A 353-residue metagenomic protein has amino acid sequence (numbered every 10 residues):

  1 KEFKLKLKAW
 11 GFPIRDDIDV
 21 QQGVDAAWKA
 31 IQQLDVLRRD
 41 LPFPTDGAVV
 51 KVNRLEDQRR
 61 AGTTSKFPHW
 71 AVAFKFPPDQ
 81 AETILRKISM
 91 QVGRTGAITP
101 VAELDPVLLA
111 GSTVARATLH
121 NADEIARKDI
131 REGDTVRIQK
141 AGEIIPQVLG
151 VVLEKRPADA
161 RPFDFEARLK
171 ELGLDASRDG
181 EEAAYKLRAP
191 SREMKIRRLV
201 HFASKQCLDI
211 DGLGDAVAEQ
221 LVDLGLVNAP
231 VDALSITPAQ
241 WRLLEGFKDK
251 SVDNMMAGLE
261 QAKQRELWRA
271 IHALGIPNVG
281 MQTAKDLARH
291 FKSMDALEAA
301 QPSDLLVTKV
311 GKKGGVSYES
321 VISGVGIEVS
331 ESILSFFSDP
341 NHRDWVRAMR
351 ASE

Functional and structural regions predicted by a protein language model:
K1-L267, H272-N278, D286-L305, K313 (+2 more regions): RNA/tRNA-interacting regions in translation and RNA-turnover enzymes
K309, S317, V329-I333: Alpha-helical scaffold segments of alpha-solenoid architecture
S332-S335, S352: Solvent-exposed, charged helical/coil patches that constitute nucleic-acid or partner-interaction surfaces
S338: C-terminal substrate/ligand-recognition segments
